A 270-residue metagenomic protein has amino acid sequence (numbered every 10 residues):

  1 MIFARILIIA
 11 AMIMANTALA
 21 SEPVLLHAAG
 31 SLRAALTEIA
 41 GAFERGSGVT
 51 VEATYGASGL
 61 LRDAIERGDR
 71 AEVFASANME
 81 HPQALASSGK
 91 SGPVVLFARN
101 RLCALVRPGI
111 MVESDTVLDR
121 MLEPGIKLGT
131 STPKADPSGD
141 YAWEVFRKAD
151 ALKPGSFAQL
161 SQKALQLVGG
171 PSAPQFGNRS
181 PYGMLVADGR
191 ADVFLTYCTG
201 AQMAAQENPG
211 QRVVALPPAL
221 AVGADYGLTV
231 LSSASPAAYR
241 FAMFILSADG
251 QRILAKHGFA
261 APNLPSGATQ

Functional and structural regions predicted by a protein language model:
M1, A15-N16, V49, A268: Intrinsically disordered/low-complexity terminal segments and short unstructured peptides
I2-F3, Y55: Intrinsically disordered, low-complexity proline-rich regions
A4-N16: Bacterial N-terminal signal peptides
S21-D69, S76-M79, Q83-K90, V95-N100 (+1 more regions): Exported/periplasmic ABC-transporter solute-binding proteins
